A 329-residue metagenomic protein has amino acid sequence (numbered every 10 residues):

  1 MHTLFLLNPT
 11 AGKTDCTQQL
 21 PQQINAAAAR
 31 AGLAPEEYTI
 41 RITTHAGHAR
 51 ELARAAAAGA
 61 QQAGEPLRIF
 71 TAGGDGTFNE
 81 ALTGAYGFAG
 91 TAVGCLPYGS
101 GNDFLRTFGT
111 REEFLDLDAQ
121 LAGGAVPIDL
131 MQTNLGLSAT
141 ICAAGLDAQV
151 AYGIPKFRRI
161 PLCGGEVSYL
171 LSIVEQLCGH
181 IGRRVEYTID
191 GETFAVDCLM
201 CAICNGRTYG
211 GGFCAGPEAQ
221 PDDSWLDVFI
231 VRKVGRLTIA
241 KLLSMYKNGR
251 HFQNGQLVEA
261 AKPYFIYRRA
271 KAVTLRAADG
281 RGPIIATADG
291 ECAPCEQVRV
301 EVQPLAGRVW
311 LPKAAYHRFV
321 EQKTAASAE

Functional and structural regions predicted by a protein language model:
M1-I69, Y316, K323-E329: ATP/NTP phosphate-donor binding region
P9, A72-G74, L96-Y98: Glycine-rich beta-strand-to-loop/alpha-helix junction loops that act as flexible
G12-C16, G210, V309: Short N-terminal binding/cap micro-motifs at the start of the first secondary-structure element
T43, Y86-I203: Catalytic core of DAGKc-family lipid kinases
T77-A89: Short Gly/Thr/Asp-enriched flexible loops that form oxyanion-binding sites at enzyme active sites
A143, D147, A202-G216, C292: Glycine-rich phosphate/pyrophosphate-binding beta-alpha loops
R158-S168, G211-G212, P217-A240: Gly/Ser/Thr-rich active-site loops/lids in small-molecule metabolic enzymes that frequently grip phosphoryl groups
I189, Q220, I230-E329: ATP/nucleoside-binding phosphotransfer catalytic cores, i.e., glycine-rich phosphate-binding loops
